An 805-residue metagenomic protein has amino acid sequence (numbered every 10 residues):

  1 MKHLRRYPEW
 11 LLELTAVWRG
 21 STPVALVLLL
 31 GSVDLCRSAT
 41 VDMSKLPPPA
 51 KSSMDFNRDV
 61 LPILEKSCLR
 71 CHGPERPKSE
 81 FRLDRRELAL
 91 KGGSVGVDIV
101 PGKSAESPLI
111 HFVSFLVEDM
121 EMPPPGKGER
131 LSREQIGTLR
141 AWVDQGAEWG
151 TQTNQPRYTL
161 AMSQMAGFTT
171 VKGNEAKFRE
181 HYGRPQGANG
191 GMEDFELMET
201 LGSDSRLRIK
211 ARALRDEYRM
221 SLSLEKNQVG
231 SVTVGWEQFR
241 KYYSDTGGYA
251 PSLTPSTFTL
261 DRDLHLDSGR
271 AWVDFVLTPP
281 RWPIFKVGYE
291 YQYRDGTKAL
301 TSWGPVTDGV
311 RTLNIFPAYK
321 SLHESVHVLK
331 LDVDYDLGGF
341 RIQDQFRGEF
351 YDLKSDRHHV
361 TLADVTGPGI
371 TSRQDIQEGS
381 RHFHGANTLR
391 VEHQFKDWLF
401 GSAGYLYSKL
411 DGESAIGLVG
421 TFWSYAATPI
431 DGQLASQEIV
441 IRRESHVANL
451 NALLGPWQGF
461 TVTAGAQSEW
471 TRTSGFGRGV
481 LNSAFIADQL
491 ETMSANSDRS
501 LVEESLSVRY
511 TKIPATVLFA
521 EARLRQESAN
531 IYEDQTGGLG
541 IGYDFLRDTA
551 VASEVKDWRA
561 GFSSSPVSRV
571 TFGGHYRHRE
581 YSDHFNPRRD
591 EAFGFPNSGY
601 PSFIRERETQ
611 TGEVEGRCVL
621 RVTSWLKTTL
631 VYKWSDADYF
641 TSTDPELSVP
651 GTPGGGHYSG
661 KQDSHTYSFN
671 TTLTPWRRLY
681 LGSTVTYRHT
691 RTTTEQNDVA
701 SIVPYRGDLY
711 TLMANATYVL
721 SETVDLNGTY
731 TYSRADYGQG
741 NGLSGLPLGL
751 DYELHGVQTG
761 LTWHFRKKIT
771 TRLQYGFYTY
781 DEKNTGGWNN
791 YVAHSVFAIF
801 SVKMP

Functional and structural regions predicted by a protein language model:
C36-N154: Aromatic- and Gly/Pro-enriched helix-to-coil junctions and flexible linker segments
Y158-L160, A188-F195, Y218-M220, G230 (+11 more regions): Hydrophobic, lipid-facing positions within transmembrane beta-strands of outer-membrane proteins
Y158-L160, Q164, S205-I209, M220 (+19 more regions): Transmembrane beta-strands of outer-membrane beta-barrel proteins
A166-K172, A211-E217, K226-Q228, W236-Y242 (+12 more regions): Transmembrane beta-strands of outer-membrane beta-barrel pores
T169, W763-H764, T770, V792-P805: Outer-membrane beta-barrel "beta-signal"
G173-R179, M220-S223, G235-E237, D245-P251 (+18 more regions): Outer-membrane beta-barrel translocator domains and adjoining extracellular loop/strand segments of Gram-negative
Y182-G187, A211-R212, L224, R262-D267 (+16 more regions): Replace "Gram-negative outer membrane beta-barrel proteins" with "bacterial and organellar outer membrane beta-barrel
T200-D204, N227-V229, T278-W282, V326 (+15 more regions): Outer-membrane beta-barrel channels and translocator barrels
